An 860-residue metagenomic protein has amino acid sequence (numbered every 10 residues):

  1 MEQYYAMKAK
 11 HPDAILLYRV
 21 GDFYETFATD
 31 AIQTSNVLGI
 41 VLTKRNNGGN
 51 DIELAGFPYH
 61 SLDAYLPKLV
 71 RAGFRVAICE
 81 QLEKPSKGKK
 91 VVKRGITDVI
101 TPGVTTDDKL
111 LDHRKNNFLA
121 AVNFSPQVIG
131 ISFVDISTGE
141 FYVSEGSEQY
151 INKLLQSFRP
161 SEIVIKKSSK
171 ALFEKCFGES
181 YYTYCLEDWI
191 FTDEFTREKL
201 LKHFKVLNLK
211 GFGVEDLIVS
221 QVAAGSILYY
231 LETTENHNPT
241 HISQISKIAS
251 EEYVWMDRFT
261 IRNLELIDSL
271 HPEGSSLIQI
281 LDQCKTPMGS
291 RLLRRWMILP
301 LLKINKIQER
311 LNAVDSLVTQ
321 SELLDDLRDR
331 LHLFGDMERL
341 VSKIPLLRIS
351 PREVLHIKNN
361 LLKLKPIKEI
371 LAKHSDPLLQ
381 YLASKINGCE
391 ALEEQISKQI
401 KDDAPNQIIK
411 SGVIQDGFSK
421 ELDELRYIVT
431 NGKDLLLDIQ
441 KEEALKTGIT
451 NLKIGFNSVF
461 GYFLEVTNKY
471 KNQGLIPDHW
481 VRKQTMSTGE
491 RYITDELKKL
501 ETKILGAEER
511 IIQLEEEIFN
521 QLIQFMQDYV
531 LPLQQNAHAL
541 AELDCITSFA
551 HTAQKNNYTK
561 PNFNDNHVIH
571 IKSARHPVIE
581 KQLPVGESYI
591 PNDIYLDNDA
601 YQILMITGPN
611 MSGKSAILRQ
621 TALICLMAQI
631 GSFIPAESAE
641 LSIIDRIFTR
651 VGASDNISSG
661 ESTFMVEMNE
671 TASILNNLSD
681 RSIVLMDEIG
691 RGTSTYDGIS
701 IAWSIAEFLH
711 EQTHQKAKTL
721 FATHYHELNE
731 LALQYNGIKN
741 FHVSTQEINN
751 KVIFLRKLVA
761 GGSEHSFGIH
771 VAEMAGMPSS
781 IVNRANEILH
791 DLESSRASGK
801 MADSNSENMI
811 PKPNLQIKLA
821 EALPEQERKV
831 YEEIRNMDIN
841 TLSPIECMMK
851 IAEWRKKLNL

Functional and structural regions predicted by a protein language model:
M1-S316, D325, D329-H332, D336-P345 (+3 more regions): Charged catalytic and DNA/RNA-contacting regions of genome-maintenance and nucleic-acid-processing enzymes
A28-A31, L217, K285, S290 (+6 more regions): ATPase nucleotide-binding head domains, primarily ABC-like/P-loop NTPase cores
K44-A55, K205-V214, I267, L277-L281 (+9 more regions): Short hinge/gating elements
I78-G95, A539-T547, Q554, A722: Amphipathic alpha-helical
F191-K199, W255, L266-D268, N359-D434 (+4 more regions): Amphipathic heptad-repeat alpha-helical coiled-coil/stalk segments that mediate oligomerization, filament/stalk
L346, N360-K363, D416-G417, E443-N451 (+2 more regions): Charged, surface-exposed helical/loop "interaction arms" that form contiguous linear patches used for dimerization
K401, M486-Q524: Extended, charged coiled-coil "arm/hinge" scaffolds of SMC/Rad50-like chromosome-maintenance ATPases and other large
E827-L860: C-terminal tails and terminal domains of large nucleic-acid-associated and other macromolecular-machine proteins
